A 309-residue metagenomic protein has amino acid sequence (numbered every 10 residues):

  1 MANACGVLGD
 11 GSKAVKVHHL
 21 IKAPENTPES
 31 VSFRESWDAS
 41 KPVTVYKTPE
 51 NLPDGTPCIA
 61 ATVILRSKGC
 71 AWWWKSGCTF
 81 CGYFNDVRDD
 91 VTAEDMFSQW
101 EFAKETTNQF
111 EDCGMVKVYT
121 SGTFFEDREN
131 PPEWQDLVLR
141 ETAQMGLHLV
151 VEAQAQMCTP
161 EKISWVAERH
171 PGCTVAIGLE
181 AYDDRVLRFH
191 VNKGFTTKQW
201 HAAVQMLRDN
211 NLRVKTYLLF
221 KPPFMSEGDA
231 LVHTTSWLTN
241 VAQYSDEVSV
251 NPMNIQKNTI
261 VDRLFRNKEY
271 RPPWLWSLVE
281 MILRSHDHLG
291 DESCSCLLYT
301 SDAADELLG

Functional and structural regions predicted by a protein language model:
M1-C58, G309: Radical SAM enzyme core and accessory elements
P42-S98: Canonical Radical SAM [4Fe-4S] cluster-binding loop centered on the CxxxCxxC motif and its immediate flanking residues
G82-N130, T142-C158, G172-W200, E247-S249: Core AdoMet radical
R128-D136, T159-E168, G228: Distinct, well-ordered alpha-helical segments
D183-V186, Q256-V261: Short acidic/His/Gly/Ser-rich catalytic and metal-binding motifs that mark active-site loops of diverse hydrolases
R185-K193, L219-G228, E269: Surface-exposed cleft-lining segments at the edges of enzyme active sites
K198-T259, V279-L297: Conserved C-terminal portion of the radical SAM core fold that forms the substrate/S-adenosylmethionine-binding
Y299-E306: Conserved small/polar residues in nucleotide/adenosyl-binding loops
